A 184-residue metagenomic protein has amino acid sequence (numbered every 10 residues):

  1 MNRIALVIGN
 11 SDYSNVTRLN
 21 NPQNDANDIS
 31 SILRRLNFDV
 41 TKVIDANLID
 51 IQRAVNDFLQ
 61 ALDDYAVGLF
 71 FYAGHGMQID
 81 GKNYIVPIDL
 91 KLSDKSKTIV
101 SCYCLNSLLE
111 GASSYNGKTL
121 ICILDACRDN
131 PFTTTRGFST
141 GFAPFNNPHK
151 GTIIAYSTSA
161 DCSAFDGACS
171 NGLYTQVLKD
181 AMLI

Functional and structural regions predicted by a protein language model:
M1-T17: Short glycine-rich His-centered loop
N2, K42, A46-A73, M77-G137 (+1 more regions): Caspase-like (clan CD) cysteine peptidase catalytic core
G9, I29, F70, L178: Terminal peptide-recognition signature
S11-N15, K91-S93, D129, A160-S163: A short, flexible beta-alpha/helix-coil linker loop
D12-N27, G167-C169: Glycine- and acidic-residue-enriched helix-capping/strand-helix junction motifs
N21-D28, V100-Y103, S107, L173: A general alpha-helical scaffold signature found inside nucleotide-binding enzyme cores
P22, V43, L120-I184: Active-site-proximal C-terminal subdomain of hydrolase catalytic domains
I29, L33-V43: Short beta-strand elements in bilobed, periplasmic/extracellular small-molecule ligand-binding domains
